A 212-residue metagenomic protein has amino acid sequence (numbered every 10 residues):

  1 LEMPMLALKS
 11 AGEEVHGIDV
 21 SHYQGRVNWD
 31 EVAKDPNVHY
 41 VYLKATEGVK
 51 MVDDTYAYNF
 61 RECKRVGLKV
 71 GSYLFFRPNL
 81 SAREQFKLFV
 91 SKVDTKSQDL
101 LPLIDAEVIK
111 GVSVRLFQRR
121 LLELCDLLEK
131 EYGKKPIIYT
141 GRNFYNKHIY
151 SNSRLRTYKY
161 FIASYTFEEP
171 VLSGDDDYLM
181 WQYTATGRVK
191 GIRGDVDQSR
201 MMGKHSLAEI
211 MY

Functional and structural regions predicted by a protein language model:
L1-E47: Boundary/entry segment of secreted carbohydrate-active catalytic domains
M5-H22, R154-Y212: Functionally critical loop-and-helix segments that line ligand-binding/catalytic clefts of soluble enzyme domains
G17-D19, H39-K44, V70-L74, L100-A106 (+3 more regions): Structural recognition of the beta-strand scaffold that forms the well-ordered cores of secreted hydrolase catalytic
I18, V32-A33, C63, I104 (+2 more regions): Conserved, mostly hydrophobic/aromatic
I18-N28, T46-Y56, F75-E84, K110-R115 (+1 more regions): Acidic-and-aromatic substrate-binding clefts and catalytic sites of carbohydrate-active enzymes
W29-N37, T55-G67, F89-Q98, L172-G174: Acidic (Asp/Glu)-rich catalytic clusters
V66-S81, K96-V112: Metal-dependent polysaccharide deacetylase catalytic core of the NodB/CE4 family, i.e., the active-site-bearing domain
L100-G174: Catalytic domains of cell-wall/extracellular-matrix polysaccharide-remodeling enzymes, centered on de-N-acetylation
